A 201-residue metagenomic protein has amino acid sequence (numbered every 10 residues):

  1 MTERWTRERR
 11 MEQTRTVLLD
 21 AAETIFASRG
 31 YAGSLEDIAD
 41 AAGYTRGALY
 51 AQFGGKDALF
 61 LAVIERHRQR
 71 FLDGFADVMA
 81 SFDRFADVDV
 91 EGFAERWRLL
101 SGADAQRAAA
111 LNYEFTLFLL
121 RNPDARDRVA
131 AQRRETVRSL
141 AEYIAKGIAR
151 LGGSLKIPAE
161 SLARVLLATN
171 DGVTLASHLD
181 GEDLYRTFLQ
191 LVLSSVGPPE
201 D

Functional and structural regions predicted by a protein language model:
M1-Q13, D201: N-terminal intrinsically disordered/low-complexity leader segments
Q13, V17, A21-A58, A62: Helix-turn-helix
A21-I25, S139, T169: Short amphipathic alpha-helical elements of helix-turn-helix/winged-helix folds
L35, E65-F71: Short, basic, alpha-helical segments at the C-terminal edge of helix-turn-helix-like DNA-binding modules
A62-E65, F75-A109, A159-L166: Hydrophobic alpha-helical connector segments
D89-V90, A103-D127: Amphipathic alpha-helical segments used for helix-helix packing
R107, R128-E135, S139-E142: Short, solvent-exposed amphipathic helices
R126-A130, R134, I148-D201: Hydrophobic/aromatic-rich alpha-helical bundle segments in the mid-to-C-terminal region
